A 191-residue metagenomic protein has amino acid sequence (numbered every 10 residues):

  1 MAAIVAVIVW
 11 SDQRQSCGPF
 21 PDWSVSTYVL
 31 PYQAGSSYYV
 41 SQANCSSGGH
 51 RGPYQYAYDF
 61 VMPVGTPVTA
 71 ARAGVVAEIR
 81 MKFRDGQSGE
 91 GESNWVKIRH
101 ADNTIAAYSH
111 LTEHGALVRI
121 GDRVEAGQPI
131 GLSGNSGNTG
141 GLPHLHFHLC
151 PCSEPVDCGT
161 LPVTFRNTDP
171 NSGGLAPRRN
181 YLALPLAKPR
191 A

Functional and structural regions predicted by a protein language model:
M1-V9: Hydrophobic membrane-insertion alpha-helices, especially the h-region of bacterial N-terminal signal peptides
G18-Q33, Y39-S41, R119-E125, H148-A191: Acidic, glycine-rich catalytic/binding loops that coordinate metals and/or anionic ligands
V25-T27, Q33-G35, P53-A57, P63 (+4 more regions): Extracytoplasmic
Y39-R72, I79-S88, W95: Short glycine/threonine/proline-enriched tight-turn/helix- or strand-capping micro-motif at secondary-structure
Q42, E78, H110-E113, L132-N135 (+1 more regions): A residue-level detector for short acidic-glycine micro-motifs
V61, R99-A101, C150: A generic structural motif
P67-E78, L117-S133: Short, well-structured beta-strand-loop connectors
A71-L117, P143: Zn2+-dependent peptidoglycan hydrolase active-site motif and core
